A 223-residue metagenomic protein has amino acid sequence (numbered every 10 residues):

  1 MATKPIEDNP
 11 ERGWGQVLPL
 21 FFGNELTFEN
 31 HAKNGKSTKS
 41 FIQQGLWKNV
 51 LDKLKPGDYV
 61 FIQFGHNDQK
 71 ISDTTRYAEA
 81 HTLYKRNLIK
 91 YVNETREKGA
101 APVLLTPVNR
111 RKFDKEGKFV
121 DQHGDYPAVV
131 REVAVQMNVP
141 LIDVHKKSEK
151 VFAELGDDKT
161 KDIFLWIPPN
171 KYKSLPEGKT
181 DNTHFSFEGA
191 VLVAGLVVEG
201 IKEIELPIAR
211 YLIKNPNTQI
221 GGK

Functional and structural regions predicted by a protein language model:
M1-A32, K48-P56, V60: Serine-esterase "nucleophile elbow" of acetyl-processing enzymes
A2-E11, A32-F41, I71-E79: Acidic/histidine-rich helix-loop elements that form or flank divalent-metal/phosphate-binding sites at the catalytic
N9, G15-L18, F41, V129 (+1 more regions): Short, well-ordered helical secondary-structure segments
G13, A32-G35, G65, G189: Glycine-centered flexibility sites
W14, G222-K223: Intrinsically disordered, low-complexity regions
G45-V191, G195-I213, T218-G222: Alpha-helical cap/lid subdomain in secreted, periplasmic, or secretory-pathway luminal O-acyl-processing enzymes
